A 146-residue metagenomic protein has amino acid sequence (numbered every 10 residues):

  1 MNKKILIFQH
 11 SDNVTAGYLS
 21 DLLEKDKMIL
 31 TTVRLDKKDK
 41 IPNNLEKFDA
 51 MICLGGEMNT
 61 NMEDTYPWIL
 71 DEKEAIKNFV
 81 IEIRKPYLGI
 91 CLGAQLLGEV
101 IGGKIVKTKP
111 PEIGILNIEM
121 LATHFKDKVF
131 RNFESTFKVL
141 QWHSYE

Functional and structural regions predicted by a protein language model:
M1-E82: N-terminal beta1-alpha1 cap of cysteine-dependent amidohydrolase-like domains
N2-K3, I7-F8, T32, C53 (+4 more regions): Amide-donor transfer/coupling interface in amidating biosynthetic enzymes
D12, K37-D39, A94, E112 (+1 more regions): Residue-level detector of flexible, active-site-proximal loop/helix-junction positions within diverse enzyme catalytic
V14, D21, G114, T136-Q141: Helical cap/lid subdomains and adjacent loops of hydrolase enzymes that gate the active-site channel and determine
F48, L54-D127: Cysteine-nucleophile active-site neighborhood
